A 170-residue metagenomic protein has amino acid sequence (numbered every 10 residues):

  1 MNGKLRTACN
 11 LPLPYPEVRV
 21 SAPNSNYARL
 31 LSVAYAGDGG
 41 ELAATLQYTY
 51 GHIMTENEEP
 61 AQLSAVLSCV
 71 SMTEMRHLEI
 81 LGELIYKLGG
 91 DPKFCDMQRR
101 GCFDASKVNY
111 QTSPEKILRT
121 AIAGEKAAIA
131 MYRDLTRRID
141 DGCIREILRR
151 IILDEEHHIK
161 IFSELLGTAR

Functional and structural regions predicted by a protein language model:
N2-R170: Non-heme di-metal
